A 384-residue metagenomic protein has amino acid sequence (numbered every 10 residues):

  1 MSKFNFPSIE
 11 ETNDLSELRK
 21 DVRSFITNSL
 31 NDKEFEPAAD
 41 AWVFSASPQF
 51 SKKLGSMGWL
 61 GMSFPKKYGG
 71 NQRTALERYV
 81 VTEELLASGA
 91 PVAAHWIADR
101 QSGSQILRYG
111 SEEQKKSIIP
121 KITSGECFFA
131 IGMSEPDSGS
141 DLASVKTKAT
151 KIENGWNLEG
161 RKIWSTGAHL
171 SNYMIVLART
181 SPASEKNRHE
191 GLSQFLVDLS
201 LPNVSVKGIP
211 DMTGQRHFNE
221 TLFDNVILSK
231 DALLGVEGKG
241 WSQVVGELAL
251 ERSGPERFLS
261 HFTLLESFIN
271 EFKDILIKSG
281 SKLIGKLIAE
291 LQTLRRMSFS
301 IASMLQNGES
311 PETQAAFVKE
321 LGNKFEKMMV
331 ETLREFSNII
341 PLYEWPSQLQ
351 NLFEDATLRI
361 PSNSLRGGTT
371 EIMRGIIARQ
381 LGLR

Functional and structural regions predicted by a protein language model:
S2-E11, V80-V81, Q101, W241-L250 (+2 more regions): Glycine-rich phosphate/cofactor-binding loops in nucleotide/flavin-utilizing enzymes
F6-N13, L18, V204-R296, N363: Glycine-rich beta->alpha junctions and the first turn(s) of the following alpha-helix
E34-A41, S281, Q292-Q348: C-terminal helix-coil-helix/basic helical segment that borders enzyme active sites and/or dimer interfaces and provides
G55-K116, P120-G125, G167-Y173, L291 (+3 more regions): Internal helix-loop-helix
G125-M133, L177: A short, Trp-centered hydrophobic/proline-enriched beta-strand micro-motif
T147-T150: A structural signal for short hydrophobic beta-strand segments in well-ordered beta-sheet cores
E159-S205: A short core secondary-structure module
I163-A168, M212, S362-G367: Glycine-rich phosphate/pyrophosphate-binding beta-alpha loops
